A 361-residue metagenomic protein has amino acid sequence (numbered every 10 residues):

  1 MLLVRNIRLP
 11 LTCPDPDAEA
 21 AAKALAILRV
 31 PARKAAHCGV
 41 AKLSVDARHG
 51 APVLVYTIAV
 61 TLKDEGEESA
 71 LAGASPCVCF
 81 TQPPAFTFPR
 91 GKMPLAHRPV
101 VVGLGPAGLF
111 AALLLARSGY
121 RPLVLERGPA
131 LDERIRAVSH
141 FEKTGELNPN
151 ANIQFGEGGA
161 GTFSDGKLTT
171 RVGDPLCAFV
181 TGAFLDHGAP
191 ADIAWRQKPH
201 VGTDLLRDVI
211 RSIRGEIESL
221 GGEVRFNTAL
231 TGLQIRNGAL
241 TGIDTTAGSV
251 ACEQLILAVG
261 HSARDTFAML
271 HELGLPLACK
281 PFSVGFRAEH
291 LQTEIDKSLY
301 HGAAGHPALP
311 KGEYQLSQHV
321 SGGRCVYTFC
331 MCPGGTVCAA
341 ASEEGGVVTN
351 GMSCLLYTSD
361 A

Functional and structural regions predicted by a protein language model:
L3-P10, D17-H97: Extreme N-terminal leader/targeting segments of oxidoreductases
R98-V124: N-terminal Rossmann-like FAD-binding beta1-loop-alpha1 element of flavoenzymes
Y120-F141: Glycine-rich FAD pyrophosphate-binding loop
S139-E223, T228-A229, L275, V284-R287: Conserved N-terminal/central alpha/beta ligand/cofactor-binding core
F226-A239: A conserved short coil-to-beta-strand element within the FAD-binding core of flavoproteins
T246-Q254: Core beta-strand elements of the Rossmann-like FAD/NAD(P) dinucleotide-binding domain in flavoenzyme oxidoreductases
L257-A304: Glycine-rich loop(s) and the adjacent beta-strand/alpha-helix scaffold that form part
Y357-A361: Conserved small/polar residues in nucleotide/adenosyl-binding loops
